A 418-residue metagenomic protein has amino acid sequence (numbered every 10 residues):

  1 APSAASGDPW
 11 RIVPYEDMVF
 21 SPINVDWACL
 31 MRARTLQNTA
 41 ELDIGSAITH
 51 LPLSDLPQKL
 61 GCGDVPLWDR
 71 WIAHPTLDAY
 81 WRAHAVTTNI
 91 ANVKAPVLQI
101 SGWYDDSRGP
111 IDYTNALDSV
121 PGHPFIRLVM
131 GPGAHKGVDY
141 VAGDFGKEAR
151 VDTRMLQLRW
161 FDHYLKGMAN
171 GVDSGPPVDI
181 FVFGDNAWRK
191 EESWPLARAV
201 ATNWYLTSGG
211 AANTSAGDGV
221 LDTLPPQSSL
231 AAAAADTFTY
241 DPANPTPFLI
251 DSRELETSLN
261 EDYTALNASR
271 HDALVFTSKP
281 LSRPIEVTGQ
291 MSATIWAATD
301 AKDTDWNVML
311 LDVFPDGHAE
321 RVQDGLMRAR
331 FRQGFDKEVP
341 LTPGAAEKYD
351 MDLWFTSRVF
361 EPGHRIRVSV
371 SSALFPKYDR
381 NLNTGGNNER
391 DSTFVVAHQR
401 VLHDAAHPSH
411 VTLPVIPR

Functional and structural regions predicted by a protein language model:
A1-N92: Accessory cap/linker subdomain of secreted extracellular hydrolases
G7-V19, Y113-L117, A142-E148, A197 (+1 more regions): Short secondary-structure boundary/capping segments
A47-P52, G143-R418: C-terminal, loop-rich substrate-recognition/catalytic regions characterized by aromatic stacking residues
W68, I72, W81, S101-Y104 (+1 more regions): Alpha-helix capping and helix-loop boundary segments enriched in small/acidic/polar residues
V93, Q99-S101: Short beta-strand/loop motif that positions the catalytic acidic residue of the alpha/beta-hydrolase fold
W103-Y104, G133, A373: Acidic beta-to-alpha connecting loop that harbors the catalytic carboxylate
D105-D112: Conserved alpha/beta-hydrolase "acid-adjacent" motif
D118-V138: Catalytic histidine neighborhood in serine/cysteine hydrolases with alpha/beta-hydrolase-type architecture
